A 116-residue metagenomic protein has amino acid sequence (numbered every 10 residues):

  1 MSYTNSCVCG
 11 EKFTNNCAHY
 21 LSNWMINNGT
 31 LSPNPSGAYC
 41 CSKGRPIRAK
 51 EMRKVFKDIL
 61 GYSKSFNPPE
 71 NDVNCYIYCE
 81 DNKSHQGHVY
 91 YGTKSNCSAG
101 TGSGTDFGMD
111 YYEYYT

Functional and structural regions predicted by a protein language model:
M1-S42: N-terminal capping segments
C7, T14, A18, K50 (+2 more regions): Generic detection of intrinsically disordered/low-complexity segments and helix-coil linkers/edges
A38-T105: ...with weaker cross-activation on analogous glycine-rich loops/strands in unrelated enzymes
S103-T116: Low-complexity, Gly/Ser/Thr/Pro-rich intrinsically disordered linker/tail segments
